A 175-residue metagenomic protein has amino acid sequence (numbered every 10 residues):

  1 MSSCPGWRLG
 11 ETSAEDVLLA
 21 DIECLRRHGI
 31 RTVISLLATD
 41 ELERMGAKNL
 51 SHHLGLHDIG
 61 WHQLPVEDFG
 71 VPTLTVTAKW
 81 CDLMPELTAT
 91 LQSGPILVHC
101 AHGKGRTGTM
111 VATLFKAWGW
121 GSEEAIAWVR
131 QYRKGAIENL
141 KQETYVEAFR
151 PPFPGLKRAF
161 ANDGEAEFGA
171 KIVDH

Functional and structural regions predicted by a protein language model:
M1-L97, T109-H175: Cys-dependent protein tyrosine phosphatase-like superfamily
C100: Short cysteine clusters
G103: Conserved G/P- and acidic residue-centered "switch" motifs that form tight phosphate/ATP-binding loops in soluble
R106: Conserved SAM/SAH-binding loop-helix junction of Class I S-adenosyl-L-methionine-dependent methyltransferases
